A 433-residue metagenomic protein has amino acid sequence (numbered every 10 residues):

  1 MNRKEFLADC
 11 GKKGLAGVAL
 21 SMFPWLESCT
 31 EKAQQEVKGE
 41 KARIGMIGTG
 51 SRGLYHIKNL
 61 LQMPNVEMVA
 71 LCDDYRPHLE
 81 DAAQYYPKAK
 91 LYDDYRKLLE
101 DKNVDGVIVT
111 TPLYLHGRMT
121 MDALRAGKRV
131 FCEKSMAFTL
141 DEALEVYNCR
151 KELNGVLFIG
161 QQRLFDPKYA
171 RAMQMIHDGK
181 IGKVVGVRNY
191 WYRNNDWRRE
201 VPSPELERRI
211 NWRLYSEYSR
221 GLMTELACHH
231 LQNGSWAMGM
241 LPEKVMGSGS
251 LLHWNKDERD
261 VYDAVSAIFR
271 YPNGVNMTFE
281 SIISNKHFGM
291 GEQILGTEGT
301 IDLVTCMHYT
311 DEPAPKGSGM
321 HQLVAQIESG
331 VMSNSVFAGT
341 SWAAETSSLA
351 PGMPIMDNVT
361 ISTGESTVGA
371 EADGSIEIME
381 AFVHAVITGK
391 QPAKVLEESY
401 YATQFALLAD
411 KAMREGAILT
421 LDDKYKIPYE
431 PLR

Functional and structural regions predicted by a protein language model:
M1-V18: N-terminal secretory signal peptides and thylakoid transit peptides that target proteins across membranes
G14-Y86, D166, G234: N-terminal Rossmann-like dinucleotide-binding module
G48, R52, E152-I159, R163-R259 (+2 more regions): Predominantly a Rossmann-like dinucleotide-binding segment in NAD(P)-dependent oxidoreductases
K90-D94: Conserved SAM-binding strand-loop segment of SAM-dependent methyltransferases
V107-I108: N-terminal Rossmann-like NAD(P) cofactor-binding module of classical short-chain dehydrogenase/reductase
P112-L113, G117-F165, G179: Beta-strand-loop-alpha-helix segment that lines the small-molecule cofactor/substrate pocket of alpha/beta enzymes
L222, S235-A237, K244, D257-Y271 (+3 more regions): C-terminal glycine/acidic-rich active-site capping loop/insertion
W254, E280-G289: Glycine-rich phosphate/pyrophosphate-binding beta-alpha loops
